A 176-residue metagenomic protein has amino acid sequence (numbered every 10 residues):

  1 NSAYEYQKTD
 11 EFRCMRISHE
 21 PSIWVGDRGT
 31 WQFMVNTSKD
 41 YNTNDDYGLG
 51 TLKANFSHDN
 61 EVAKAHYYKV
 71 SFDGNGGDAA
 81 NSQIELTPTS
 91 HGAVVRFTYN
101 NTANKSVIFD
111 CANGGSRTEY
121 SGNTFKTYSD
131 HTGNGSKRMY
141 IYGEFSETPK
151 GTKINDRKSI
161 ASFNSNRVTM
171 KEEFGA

Functional and structural regions predicted by a protein language model:
N1-A176: Accessory carbohydrate-recognition regions in carbohydrate-active enzymes
